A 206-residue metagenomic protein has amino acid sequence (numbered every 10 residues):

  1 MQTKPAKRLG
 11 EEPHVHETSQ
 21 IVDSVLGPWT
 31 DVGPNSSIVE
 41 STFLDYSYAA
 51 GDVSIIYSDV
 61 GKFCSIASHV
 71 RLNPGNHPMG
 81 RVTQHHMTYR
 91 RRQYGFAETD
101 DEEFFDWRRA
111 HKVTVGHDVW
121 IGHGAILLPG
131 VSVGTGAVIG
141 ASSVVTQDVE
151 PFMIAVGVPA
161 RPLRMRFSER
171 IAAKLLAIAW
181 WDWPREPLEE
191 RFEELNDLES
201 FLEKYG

Functional and structural regions predicted by a protein language model:
K4, L9-E17, V22-P129, V158: Flexible, glycine/small-residue-enriched loop-and-beta-strand segment within the central core of proteins
D106, H111, A179, P184-F192: Leloir-type glycosyltransferase catalytic cores
L127-A137, V145-T146: Beta-rich strand-turn-strand
I139, G157: Conserved G/P- and acidic residue-centered "switch" motifs that form tight phosphate/ATP-binding loops in soluble
D148-F152: Gly/Pro- and small hydrophobic-enriched strand-loop and loop-to-helix capping segments that sit at the rims
V158-F167, I171-A172: Short, charge-rich, low-complexity interaction segments located in flexible loops at or near secondary-structure
P187-Y205: ABC ATPase nucleotide-binding domains
